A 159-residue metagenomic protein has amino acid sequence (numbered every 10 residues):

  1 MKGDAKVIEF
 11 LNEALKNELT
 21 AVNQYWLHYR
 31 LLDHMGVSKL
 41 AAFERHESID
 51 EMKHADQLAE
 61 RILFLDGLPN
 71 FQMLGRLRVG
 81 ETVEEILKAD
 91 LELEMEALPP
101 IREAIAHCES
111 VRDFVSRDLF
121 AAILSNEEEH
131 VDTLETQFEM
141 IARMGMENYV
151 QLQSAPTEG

Functional and structural regions predicted by a protein language model:
M1-G159: Iron-associated oxidoreductase/ferritin-like identity signal
